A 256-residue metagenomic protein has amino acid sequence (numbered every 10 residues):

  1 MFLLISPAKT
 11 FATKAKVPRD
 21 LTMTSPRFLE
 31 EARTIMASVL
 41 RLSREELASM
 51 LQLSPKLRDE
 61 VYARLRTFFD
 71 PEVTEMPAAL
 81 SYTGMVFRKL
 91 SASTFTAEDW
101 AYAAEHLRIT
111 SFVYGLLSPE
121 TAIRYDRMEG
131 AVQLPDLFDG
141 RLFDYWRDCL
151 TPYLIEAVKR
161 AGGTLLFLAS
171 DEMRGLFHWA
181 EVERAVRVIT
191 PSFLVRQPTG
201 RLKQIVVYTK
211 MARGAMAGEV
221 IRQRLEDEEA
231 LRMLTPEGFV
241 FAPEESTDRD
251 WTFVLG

Functional and structural regions predicted by a protein language model:
L4-T94: Active-site helix-to-loop segments that bind/position phosphate- or nucleotide-bearing substrates and donors across
A92-G256: Internal, well-folded beta-alpha domain core
